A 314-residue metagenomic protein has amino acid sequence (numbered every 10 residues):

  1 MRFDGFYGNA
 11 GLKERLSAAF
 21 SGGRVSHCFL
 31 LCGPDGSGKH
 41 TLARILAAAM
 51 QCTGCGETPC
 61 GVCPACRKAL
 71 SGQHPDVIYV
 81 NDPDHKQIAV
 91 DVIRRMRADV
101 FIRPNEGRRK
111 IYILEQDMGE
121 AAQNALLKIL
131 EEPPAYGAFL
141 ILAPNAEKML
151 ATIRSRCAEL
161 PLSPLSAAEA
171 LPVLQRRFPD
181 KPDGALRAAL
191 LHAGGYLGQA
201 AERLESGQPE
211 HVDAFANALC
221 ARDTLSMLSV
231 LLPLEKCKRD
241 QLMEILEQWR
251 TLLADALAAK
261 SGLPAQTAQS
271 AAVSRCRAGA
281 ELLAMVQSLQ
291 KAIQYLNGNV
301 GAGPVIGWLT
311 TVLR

Functional and structural regions predicted by a protein language model:
M1-A49, A65-K68, A135-A138, P144-R314: Charged, glycine-rich active-site and insertion segments that engage polyanionic ligands
R2-N124, K128: Clamp-loader machinery-focused feature within the broader ASCE/P-loop NTPase space
M118-A121, P133, K148-M149: Catalytic P-loop NTPase motifs of RecA-like helicase/translocase cores
